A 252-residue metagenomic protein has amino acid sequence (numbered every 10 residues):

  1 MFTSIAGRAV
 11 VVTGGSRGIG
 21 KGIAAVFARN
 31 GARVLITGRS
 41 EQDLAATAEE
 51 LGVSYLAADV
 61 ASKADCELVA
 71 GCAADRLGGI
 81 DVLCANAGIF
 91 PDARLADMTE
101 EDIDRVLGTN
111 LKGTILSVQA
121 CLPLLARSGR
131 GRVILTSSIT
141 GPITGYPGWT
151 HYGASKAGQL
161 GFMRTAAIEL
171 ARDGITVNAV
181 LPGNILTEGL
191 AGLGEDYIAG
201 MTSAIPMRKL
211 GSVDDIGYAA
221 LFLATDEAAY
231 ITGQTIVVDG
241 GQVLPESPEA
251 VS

Functional and structural regions predicted by a protein language model:
A9, S16-G18: Conserved glycine-rich cofactor-binding loop
A58-L68, E100, D215: The beta1-alpha1 cofactor-binding region of Rossmann-like NAD(H)/NADP(H)-dependent oxidoreductases
R94-L95, D102-L107, L190, M201: Substrate-binding pocket helix/loop in short-chain dehydrogenase/reductase
V118, S155, M163: Active-site helix of classical SDR
P123, I168-E169, A229: Alpha-helical segment proximal to the catalytic Tyr-Lys
R130, A171, T176, I231-G233: Short, small/polar-rich loop/turn modules that mediate ligand/substrate recognition or access, typified
T232-S252: Short C-terminal tail/terminal secondary-structure segment of NAD(P)H-dependent dehydrogenase/reductase domains
